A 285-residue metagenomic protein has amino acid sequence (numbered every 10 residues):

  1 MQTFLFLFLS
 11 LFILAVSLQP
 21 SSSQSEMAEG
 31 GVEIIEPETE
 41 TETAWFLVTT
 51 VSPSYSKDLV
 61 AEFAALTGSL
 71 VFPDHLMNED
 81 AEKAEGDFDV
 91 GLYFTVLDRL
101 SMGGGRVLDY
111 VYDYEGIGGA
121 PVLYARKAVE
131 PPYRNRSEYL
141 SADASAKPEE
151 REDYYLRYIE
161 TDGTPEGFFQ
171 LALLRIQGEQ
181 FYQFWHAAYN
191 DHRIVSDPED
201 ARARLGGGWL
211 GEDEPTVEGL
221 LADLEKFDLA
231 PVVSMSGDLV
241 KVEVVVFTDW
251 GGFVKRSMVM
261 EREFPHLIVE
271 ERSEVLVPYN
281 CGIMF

Functional and structural regions predicted by a protein language model:
M1-F4: Positively charged n-region of N-terminal signal peptides that target proteins for export
F6-A15: Bacterial N-terminal signal peptides
L9, Q24, E263: Residue-level marker of positions within ordered structural domains that often coincide with functionally constrained
L14-E29: Bacterial Sec-dependent signal peptides at the C-terminal "C-region" and cleavage site
G30-D223: Extended, low-hydrophobicity segments enriched in charged/polar residues
R202-V254: Acidic, glycine-rich flexible loop segments
S234-F285: C-terminal, beta-strand-rich globular interaction domains
